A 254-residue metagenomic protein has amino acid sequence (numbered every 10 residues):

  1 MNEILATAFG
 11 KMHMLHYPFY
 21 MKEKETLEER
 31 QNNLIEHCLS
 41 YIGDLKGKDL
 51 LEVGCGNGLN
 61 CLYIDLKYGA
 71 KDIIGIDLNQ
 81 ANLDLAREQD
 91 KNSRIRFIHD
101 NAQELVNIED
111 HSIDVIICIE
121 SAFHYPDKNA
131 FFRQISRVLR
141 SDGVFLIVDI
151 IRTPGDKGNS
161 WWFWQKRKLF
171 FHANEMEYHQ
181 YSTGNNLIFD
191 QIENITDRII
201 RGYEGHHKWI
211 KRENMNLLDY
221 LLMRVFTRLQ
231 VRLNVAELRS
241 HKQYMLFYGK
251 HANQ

Functional and structural regions predicted by a protein language model:
M1-F19: N-terminal, positively charged/glycine-rich alpha-helical extensions of SAM-dependent methyltransferases
E28-K46: Conserved alpha-helix/loop element of class I SAM-dependent methyltransferases that forms part of the SAM/SAH-binding
L51, C55-E104: Class I SAM-dependent methyltransferase SAM/SAH-binding core
V106-I116: A short acidic, Gly/Pro-enriched loop at the edge of an enzyme's catalytic core that lines a small-molecule cofactor
N129-S141: A short glycine-rich, Lys/Arg-flanked "PGG" loop and its adjoining helix->strand segment in the class I
I147-L169: Short, glycine-/aromatic-enriched active-site segment of Class I SAM-dependent methyltransferases
F170-N186, I192: Short alpha-helix
E193-N253: Conserved Class I S-adenosyl-L-methionine
